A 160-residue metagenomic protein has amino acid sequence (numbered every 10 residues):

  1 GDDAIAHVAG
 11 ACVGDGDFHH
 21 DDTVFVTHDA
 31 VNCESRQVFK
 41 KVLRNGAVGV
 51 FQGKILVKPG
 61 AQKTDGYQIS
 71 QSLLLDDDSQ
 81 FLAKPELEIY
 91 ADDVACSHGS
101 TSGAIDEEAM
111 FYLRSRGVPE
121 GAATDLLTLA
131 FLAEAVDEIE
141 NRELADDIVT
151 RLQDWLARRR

Functional and structural regions predicted by a protein language model:
G1-V118, L132, I139-R160: Conserved beta-strand/loop scaffold segments within soluble protein domains that form the structured core and edges
